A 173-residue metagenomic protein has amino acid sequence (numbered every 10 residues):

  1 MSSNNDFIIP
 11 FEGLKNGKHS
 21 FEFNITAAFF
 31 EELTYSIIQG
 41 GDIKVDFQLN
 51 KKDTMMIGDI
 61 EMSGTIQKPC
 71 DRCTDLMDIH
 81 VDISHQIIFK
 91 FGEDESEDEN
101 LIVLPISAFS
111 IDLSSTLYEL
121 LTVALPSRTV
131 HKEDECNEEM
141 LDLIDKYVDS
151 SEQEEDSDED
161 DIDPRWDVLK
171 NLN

Functional and structural regions predicted by a protein language model:
M1-P10, D42, F91-N173: Charge-rich, low-complexity linker and terminal segments
M1-Q67: A positional/architectural concept
C70: Short cysteine-rich clusters marking metal-coordination/redox-active sites
C73: Conformational-control "hinges and anchors"
M77: Cys/His-rich microdomains that often coordinate metals
H80-I83: Short Cys/His-rich "knuckle" micro-motifs
Q86-K90: Short beta-strand edge segments in extracellular beta-sheet folds
